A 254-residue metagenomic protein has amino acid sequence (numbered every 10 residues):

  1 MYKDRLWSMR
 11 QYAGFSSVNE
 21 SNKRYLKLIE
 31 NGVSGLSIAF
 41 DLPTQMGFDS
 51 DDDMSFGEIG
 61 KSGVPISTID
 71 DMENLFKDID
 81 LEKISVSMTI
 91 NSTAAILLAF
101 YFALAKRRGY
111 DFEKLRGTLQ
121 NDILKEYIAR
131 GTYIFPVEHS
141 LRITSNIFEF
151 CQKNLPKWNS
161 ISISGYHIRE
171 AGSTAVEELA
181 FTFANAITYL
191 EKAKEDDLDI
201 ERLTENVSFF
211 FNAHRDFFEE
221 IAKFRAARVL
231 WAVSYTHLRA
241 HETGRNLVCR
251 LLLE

Functional and structural regions predicted by a protein language model:
M1, T236-T243: Conserved small/polar residues in nucleotide/adenosyl-binding loops
M1-E220: Catalytic alpha/beta active-site cores
K223-F224: Loop-rich catalytic cores of soluble enzymes, especially ATP-dependent carboxylate-amine ligases and other
H241-E254: Positively charged, low-complexity/disordered segments
